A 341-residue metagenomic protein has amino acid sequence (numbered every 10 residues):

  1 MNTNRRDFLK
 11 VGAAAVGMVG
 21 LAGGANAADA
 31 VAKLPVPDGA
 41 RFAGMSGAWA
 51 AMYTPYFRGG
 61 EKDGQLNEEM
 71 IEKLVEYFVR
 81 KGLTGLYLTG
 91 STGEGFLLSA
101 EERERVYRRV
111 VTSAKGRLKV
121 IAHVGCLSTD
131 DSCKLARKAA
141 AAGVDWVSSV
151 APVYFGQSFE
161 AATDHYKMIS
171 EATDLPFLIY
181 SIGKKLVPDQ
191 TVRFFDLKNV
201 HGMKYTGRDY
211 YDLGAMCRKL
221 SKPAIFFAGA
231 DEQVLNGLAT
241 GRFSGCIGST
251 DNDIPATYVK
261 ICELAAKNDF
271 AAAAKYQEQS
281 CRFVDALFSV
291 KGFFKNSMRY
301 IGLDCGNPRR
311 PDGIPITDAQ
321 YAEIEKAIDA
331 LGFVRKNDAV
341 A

Functional and structural regions predicted by a protein language model:
M1-V16: N-terminal secretory signal peptides and thylakoid transit peptides that target proteins across membranes
V11, K81, A142, A172 (+2 more regions): Structural motif
G23-A51, E61: C-terminal segment of N-terminal export signals and the immediately downstream linker at the start of the mature
F42, Y56-I182: Active-site beta->alpha loop and helix N-cap motifs at the rims of alpha/beta catalytic domains
G47-W49, G85, K119-I121, W146 (+4 more regions): Structural preference for beta-strand elements that scaffold enzyme active sites
G60, F78, V110, I169 (+5 more regions): Conserved, mostly hydrophobic/aromatic
G183-Q279, L287: Catalytic alpha/beta core domains of metabolic enzymes, predominantly
A239, Q279-D312: Conserved short secondary-structure transition element at the edge of the structured enzyme core that lines
